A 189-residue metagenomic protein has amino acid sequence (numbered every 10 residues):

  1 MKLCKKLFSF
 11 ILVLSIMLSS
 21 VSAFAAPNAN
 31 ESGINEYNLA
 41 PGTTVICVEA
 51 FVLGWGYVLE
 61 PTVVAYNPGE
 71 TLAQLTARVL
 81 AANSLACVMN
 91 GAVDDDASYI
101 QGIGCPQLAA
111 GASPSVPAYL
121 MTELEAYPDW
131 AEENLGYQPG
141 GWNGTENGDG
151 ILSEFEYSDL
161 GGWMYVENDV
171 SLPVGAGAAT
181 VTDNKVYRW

Functional and structural regions predicted by a protein language model:
M1-L3: N-terminal secretory signal peptides that target proteins for export/translocation
K5-S15: Sec-dependent N-terminal signal peptides
S15, S19, F24-W189: Ubiquitin-like/PB1-type beta-grasp interaction modules and other compact soluble beta-rich domains
